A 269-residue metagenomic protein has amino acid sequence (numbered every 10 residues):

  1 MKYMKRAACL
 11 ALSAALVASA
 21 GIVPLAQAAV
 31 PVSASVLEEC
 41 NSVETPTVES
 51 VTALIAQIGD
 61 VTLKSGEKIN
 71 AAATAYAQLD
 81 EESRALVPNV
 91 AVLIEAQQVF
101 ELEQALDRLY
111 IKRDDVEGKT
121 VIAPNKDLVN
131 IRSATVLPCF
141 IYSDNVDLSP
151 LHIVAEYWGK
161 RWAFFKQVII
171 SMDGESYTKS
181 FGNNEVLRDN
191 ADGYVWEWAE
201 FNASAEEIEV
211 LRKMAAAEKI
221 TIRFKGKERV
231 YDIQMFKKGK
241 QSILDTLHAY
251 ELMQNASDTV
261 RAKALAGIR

Functional and structural regions predicted by a protein language model:
M1-A11: Bacterial Sec-dependent N-terminal signal peptides
A11-S19: Bacterial N-terminal signal peptides
L12, P24, A72-A73, V210: Generic detector of short, well-ordered, non-transmembrane alpha-helical segments enriched in hydrophobic residues
A18-E38: Sec-dependent signal peptide cleavage junction
A28-A29, A85, Q98-R269: A generic "folded-domain core" signal
S33-F100: Beta-rich interaction/scaffold domains
